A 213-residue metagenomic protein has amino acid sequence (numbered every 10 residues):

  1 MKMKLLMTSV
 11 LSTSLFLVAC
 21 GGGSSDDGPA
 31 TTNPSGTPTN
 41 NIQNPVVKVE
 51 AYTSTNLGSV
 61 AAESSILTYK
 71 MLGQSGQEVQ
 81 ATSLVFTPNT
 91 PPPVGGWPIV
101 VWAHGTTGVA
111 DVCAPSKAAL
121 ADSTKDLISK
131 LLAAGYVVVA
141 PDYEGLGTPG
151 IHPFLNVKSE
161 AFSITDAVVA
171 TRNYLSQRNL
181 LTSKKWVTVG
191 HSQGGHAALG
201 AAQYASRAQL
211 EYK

Functional and structural regions predicted by a protein language model:
M1-S9: Bacterial N-terminal signal peptides that target proteins for export
F16-A19: C-terminal motif of bacterial Sec signal peptides marking the signal peptidase cleavage site
G21-P92: Catalytic-loop region of hydrolases
L72-Q74, H104-V109: Active-site glycine-rich loops that stabilize anionic/oxyanionic intermediates across multiple enzyme folds
T82, G95-T107: Short beta-strand element of the alpha/beta-hydrolase
T107-F162: Cap/lid segment of the alpha/beta-hydrolase catalytic domain
F154-Q177: Alpha/beta-hydrolase active-site loop
A170-K213: Primarily recognizes the serine-hydrolase "nucleophile elbow" in alpha/beta-hydrolase and SGNH/GDSL folds
